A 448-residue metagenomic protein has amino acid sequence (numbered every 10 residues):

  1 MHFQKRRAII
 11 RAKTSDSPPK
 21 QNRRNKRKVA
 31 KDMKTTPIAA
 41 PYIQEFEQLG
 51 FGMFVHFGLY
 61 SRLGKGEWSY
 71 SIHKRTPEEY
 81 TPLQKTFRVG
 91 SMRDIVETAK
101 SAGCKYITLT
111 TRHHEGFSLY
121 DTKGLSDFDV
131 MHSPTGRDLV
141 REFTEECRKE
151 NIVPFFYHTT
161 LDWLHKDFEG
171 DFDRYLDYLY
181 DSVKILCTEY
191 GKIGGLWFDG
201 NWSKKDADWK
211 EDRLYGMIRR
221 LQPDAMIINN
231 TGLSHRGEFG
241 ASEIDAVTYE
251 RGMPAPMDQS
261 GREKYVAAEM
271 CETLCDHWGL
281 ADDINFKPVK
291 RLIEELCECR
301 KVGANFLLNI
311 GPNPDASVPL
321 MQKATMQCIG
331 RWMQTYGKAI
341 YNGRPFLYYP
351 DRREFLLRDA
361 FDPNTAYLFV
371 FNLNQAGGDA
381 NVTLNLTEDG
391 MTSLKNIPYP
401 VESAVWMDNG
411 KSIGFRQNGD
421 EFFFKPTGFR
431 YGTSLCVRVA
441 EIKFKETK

Functional and structural regions predicted by a protein language model:
H2, I9, D16-R24: Short, positively charged and aromatic/hydrophobic N-terminal segments
Q4, D16-S17, E45, A304: Exposed boundary/loop context
Q4-R6, N22, F128, D389: Low-complexity, intrinsically disordered/propeptide-like segments
R6-R7, R11, A30-D32: Low-complexity intrinsically disordered segments
K13-T14, I218: Residue-level detector of alpha-helical hydrophobic segments embedded in or interacting with membranes
D32-K448: Mature catalytic domains of secreted/periplasmic carbohydrate-active enzymes
